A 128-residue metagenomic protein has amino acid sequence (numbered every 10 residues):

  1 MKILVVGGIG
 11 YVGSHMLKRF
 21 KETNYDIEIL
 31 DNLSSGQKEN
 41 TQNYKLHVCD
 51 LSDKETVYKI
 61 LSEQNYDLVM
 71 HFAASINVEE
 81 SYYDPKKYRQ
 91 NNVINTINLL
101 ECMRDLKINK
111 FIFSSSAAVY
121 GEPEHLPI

Functional and structural regions predicted by a protein language model:
M1-I128: N-terminal Rossmann-like NAD(P)+-binding domain of SDR-like oxidoreductases, especially those catalyzing
